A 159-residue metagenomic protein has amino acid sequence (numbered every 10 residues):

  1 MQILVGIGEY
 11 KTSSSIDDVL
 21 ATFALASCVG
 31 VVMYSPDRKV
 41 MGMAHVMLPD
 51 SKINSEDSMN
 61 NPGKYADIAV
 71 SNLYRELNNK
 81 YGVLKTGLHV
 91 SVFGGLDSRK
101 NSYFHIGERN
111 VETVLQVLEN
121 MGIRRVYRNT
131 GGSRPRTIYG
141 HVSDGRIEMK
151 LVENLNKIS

Functional and structural regions predicted by a protein language model:
M1-S159: Active-site microenvironment for binding and transforming phosphate-containing groups
